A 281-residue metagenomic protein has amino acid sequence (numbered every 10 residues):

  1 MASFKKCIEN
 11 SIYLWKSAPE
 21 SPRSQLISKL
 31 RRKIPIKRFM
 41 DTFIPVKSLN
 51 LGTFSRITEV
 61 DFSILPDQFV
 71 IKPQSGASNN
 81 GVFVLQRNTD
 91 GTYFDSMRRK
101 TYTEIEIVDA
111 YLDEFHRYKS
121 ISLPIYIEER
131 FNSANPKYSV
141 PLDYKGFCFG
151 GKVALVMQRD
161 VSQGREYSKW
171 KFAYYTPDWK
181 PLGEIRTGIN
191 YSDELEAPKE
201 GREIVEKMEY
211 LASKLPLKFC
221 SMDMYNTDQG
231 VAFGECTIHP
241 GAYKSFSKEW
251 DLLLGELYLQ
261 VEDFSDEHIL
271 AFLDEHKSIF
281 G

Functional and structural regions predicted by a protein language model:
F4-N10, K199, N226-G281: C-terminal active-site "lid" helix and adjoining low-complexity regulatory extension at the edge of ATP-using catalytic
I12-F83, R87, Y93, R99-H116 (+1 more regions): A conserved helix-loop-beta module that forms one wall/lid of the active-site cleft in ATP-utilizing catalytic domains
S48-I57, D61, V156, Y167 (+3 more regions): Catalytic phosphate/metal-binding cores of nucleic-acid and nucleotide-processing enzymes, i.e., regions that mediate
I57, S75-S78, D90, N132-A134 (+5 more regions): Short, solvent-exposed loop/turn segments at secondary-structure junctions
F69, A154, C220, A232-G234: Protein kinase-like catalytic core scaffold
V82, R165-Y174, Y243-K248: A short, polar/proline- and glycine-enriched secondary-structure boundary/capping micro-motif
M97-I185: Phosphate-binding site of ATP-dependent enzymes
Y118-P124, K171-G230: A long amphipathic alpha-helix within ATP-dependent nucleotide-binding catalytic cores
